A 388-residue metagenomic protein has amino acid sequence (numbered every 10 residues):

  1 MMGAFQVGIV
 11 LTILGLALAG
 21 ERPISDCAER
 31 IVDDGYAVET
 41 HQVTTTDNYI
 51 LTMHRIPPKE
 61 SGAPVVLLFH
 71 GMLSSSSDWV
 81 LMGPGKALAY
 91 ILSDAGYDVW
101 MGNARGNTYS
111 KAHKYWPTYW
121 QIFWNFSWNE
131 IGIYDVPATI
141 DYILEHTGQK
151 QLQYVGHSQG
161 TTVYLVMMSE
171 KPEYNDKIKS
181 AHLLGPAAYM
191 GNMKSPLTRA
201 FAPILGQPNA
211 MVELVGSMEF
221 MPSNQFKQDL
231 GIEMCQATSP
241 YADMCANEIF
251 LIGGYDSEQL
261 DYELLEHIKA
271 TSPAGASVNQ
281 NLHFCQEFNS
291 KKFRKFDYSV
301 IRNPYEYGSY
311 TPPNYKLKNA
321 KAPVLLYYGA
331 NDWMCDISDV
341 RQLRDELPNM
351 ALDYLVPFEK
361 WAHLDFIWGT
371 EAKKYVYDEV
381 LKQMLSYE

Functional and structural regions predicted by a protein language model:
M2-A19: Cleavable N-terminal signal peptides of Sec/SRP-targeted secreted and luminal proteins
R30, T45, T52-W116: Short, surface-exposed "cap/lid" segments of acyl-processing enzymes
Q121-H146: Alpha/beta-hydrolase active-site loop
Y134, A138, L152, G156-V166: Glycine-rich nucleophile elbow surrounding the catalytic serine of serine-hydrolase chemistry
E145-K150, T161-Y305: Alpha/beta-hydrolase-fold enzymes
A320, L325-Y328, D332: Short beta-strand/loop motif that positions the catalytic acidic residue of the alpha/beta-hydrolase fold
A322, D336-E346: Short alpha-helix in the alpha/beta-hydrolase fold that links the catalytic acid
A351-E388: Catalytic active-site module of serine/aspartate enzymes centered on a nucleophile-bearing elbow/loop
